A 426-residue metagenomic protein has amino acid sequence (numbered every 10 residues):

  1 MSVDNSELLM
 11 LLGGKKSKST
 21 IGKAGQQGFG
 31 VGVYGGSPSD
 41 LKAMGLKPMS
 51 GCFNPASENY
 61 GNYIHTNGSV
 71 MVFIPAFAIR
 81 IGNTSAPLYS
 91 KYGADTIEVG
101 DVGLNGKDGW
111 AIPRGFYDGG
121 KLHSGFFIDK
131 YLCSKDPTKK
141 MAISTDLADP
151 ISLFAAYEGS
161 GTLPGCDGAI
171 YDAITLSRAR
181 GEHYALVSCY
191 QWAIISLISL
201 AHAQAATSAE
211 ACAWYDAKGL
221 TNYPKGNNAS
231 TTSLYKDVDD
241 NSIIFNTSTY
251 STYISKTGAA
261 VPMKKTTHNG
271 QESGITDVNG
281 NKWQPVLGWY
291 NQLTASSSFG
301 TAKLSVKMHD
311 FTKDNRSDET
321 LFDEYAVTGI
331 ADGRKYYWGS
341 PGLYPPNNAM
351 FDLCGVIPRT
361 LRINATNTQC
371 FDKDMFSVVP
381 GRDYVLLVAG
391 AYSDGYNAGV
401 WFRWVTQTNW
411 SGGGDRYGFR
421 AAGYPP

Functional and structural regions predicted by a protein language model:
M1-G25, R420-P426: Enriched but not universal
G13-T84, Y184: GGW-centered surface loops in extracellular recognition modules
N67, I97-V278: Short aromatic-cysteine micro-motif
F73-P75, F127-D129, G274-N279, R420-Y424: Residues within well-ordered beta-strands of beta-sheet-rich folds
F77-R80, L132-K135, W289-Y290, Y424-P426: Acidic glycine-/aspartate-rich tracts in secreted/extracellular proteins
R80-A86, K135-K140, Y396-N397: Short, solvent-exposed loop/turn elements at domain surfaces
Y190-A193, A211, Y215, L220-D239 (+3 more regions): C-terminal, surface-exposed recognition/capping segments
Q292-H309: A short, polar/charged loop-to-alpha-helix boundary motif
